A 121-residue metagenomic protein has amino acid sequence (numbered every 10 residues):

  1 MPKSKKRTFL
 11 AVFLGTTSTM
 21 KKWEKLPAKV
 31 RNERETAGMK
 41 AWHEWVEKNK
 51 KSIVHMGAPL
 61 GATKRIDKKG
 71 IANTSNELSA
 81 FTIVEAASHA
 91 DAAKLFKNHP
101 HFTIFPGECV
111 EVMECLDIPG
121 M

Functional and structural regions predicted by a protein language model:
M1-M121: Conserved, structured core segments of small domains
